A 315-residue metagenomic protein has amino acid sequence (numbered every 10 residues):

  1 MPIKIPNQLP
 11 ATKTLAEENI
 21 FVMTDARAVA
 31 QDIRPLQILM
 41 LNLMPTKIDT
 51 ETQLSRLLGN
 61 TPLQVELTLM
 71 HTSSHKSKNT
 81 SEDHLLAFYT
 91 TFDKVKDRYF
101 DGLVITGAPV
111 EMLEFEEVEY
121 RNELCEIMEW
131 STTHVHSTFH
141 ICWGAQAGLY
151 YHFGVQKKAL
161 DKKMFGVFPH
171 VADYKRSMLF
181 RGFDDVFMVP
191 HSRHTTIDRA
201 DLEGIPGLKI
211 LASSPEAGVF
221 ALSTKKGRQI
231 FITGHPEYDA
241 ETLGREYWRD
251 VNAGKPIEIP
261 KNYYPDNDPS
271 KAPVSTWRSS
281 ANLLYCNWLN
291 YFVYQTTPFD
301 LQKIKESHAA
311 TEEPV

Functional and structural regions predicted by a protein language model:
M1-S74, Y89, V95, Y99 (+2 more regions): Amide-donor transfer/coupling interface in amidating biosynthetic enzymes
D49, K76-N79, E111-E114: Short active-site-adjacent helix-start/loop capping segments
S73-L86: N-terminal beta-loop-helix "entrance" segment that forms/cooperates in small-molecule cofactor or anionic ligand
G102: Short, Asp-centered acidic motifs that coordinate Mg2+ and/or phosphate in catalytic or ligand-binding sites
I105-Y174: Cysteine-nucleophile active-site neighborhood
